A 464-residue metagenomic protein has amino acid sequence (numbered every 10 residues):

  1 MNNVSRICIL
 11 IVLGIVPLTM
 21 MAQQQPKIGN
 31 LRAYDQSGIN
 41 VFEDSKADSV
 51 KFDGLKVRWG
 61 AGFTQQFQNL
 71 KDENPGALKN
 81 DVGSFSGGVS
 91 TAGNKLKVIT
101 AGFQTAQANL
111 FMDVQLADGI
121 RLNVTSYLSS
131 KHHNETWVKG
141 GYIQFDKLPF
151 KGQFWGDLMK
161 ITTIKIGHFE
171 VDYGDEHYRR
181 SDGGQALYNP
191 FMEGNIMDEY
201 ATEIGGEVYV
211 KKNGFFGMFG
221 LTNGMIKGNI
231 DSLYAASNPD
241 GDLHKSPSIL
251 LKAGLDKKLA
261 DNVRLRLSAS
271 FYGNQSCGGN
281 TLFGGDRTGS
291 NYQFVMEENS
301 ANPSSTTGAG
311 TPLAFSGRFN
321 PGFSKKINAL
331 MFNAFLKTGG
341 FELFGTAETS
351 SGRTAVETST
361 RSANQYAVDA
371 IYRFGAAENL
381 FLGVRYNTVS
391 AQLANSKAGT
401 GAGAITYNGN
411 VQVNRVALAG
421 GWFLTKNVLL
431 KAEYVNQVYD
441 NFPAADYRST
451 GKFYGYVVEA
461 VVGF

Functional and structural regions predicted by a protein language model:
M1-I9: Bacterial N-terminal signal peptides that target proteins for export
R6-I7, G14, L18-L78, Q153: N-terminal periplasmic/intermembrane-space "pro-region" immediately following the signal or transit peptide
Q24-D35, L96-K97, Y142-F145, S268-G273 (+1 more regions): Outer-membrane beta-barrel pore domains
D48-K71, T91-K227, L243-D261, R266 (+6 more regions): Outer membrane beta-barrel
F67-G102, S304-F323: Outer-membrane beta-barrel transmembrane domain signature of Gram-negative proteins, especially the mid-to-C-terminal
D72-P75, H177-R180, D231-S232, G279-F283 (+1 more regions): Short aromatic-enriched loop/helix-cap "lid" or pocket-rim segments at secondary-structure transitions that line
S126, P239-D240, N320: Second-shell loop/turn segments in exported
S232-G241: Active-site rim elements
